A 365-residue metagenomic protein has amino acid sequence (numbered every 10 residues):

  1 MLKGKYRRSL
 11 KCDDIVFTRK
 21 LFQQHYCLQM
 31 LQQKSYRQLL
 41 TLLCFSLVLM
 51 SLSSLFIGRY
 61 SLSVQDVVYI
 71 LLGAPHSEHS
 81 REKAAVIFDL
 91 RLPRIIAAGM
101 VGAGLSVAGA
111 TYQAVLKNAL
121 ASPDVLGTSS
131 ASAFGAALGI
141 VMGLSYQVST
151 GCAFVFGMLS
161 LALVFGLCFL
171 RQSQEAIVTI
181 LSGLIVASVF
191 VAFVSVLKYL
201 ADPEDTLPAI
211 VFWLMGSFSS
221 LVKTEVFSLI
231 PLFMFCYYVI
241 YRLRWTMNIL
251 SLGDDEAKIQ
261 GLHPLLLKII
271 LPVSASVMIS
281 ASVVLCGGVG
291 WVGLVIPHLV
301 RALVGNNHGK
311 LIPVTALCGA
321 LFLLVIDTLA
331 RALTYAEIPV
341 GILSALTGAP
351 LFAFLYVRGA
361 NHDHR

Functional and structural regions predicted by a protein language model:
G4-R365: Alpha-helical transmembrane segments in inner-membrane proteins
